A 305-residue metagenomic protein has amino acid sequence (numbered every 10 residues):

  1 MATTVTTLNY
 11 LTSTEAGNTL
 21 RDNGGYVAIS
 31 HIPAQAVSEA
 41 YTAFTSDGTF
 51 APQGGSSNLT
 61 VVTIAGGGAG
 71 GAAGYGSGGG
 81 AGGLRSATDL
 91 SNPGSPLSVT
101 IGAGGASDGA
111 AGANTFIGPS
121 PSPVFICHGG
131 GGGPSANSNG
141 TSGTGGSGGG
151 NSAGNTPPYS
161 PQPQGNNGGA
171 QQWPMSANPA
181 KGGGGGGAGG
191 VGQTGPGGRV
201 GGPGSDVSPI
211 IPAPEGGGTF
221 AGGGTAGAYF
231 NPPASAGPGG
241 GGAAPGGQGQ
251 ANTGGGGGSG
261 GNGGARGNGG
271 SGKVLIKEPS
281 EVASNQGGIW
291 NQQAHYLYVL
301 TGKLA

Functional and structural regions predicted by a protein language model:
M1-T3, A294-A305: Acidic, Ser/Thr-rich low-complexity intrinsically disordered segments
A2-G288, Q292: Low-complexity, glycine/proline-biased repetitive segments and flexible coils/loops
